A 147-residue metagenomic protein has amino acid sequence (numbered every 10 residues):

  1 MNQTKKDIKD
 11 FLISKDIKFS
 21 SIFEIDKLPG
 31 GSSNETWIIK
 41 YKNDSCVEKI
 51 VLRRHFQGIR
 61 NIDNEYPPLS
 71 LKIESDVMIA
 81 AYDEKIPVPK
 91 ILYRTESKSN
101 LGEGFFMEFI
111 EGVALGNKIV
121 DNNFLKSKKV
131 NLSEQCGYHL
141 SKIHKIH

Functional and structural regions predicted by a protein language model:
M1-I25: Juxta-kinase regulatory segment immediately upstream of eukaryotic protein kinase catalytic domains
D26-S33, W37-H147: ATP-binding pocket architecture of kinase catalytic cores
